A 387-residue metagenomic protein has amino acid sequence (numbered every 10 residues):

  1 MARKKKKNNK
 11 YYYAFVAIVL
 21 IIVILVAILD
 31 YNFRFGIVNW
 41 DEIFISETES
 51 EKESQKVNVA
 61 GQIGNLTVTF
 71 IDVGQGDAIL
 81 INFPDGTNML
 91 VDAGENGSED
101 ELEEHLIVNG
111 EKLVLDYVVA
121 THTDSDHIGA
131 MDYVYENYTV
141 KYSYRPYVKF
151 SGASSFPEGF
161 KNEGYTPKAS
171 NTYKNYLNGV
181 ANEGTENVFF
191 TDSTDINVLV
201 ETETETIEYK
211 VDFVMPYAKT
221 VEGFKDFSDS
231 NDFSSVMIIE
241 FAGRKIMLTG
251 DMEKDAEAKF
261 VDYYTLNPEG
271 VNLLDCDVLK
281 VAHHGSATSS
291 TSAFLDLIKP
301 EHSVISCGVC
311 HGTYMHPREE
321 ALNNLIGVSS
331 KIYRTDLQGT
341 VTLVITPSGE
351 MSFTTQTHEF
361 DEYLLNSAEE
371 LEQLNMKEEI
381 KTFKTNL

Functional and structural regions predicted by a protein language model:
A2-L387: Non-globular, low-confidence helical/coil segments that flank catalytic cores
